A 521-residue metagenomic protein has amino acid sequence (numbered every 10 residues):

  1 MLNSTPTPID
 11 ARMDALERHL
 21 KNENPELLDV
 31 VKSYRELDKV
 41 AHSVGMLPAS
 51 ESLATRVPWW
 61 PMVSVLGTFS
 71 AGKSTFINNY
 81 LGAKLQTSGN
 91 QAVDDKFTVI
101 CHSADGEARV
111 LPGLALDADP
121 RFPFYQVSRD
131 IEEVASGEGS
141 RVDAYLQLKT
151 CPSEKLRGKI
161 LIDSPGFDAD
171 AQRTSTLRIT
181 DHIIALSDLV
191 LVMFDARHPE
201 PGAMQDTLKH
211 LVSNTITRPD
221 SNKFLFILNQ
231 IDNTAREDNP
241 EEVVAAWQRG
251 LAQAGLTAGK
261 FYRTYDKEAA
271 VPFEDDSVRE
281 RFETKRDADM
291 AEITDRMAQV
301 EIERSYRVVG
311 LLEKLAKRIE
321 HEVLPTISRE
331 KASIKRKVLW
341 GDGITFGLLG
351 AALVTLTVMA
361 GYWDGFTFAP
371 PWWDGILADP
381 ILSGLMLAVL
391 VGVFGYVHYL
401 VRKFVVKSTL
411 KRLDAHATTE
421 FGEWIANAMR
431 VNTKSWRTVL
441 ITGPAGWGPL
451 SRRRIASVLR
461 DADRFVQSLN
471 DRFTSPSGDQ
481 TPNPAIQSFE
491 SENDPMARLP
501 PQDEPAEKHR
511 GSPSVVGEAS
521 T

Functional and structural regions predicted by a protein language model:
L2-R141: Conserved G1/Walker A P-loop phosphate-binding module
D105-E107, G166-D168, R197-E200, I231-T234 (+1 more regions): Conserved nucleotide-binding/hydrolysis micro-motifs of P-loop NTPases
Y125-K159, Q172-A254: Conserved C-terminal guanine-recognition region of P-loop GTPase G domains, centered on the G4
D168, I179, E423-T521: Charged, low-complexity cytosol-facing tails and large interhelical loops of integral membrane proteins
K223, I231-R304: Canonical P-loop GTPase G-domain recognition
R307-L349: Cytosolic-side membrane-insertion boundary helix
R336-E423: Transmembrane alpha-helical hairpins and terminal membrane-anchor modules
